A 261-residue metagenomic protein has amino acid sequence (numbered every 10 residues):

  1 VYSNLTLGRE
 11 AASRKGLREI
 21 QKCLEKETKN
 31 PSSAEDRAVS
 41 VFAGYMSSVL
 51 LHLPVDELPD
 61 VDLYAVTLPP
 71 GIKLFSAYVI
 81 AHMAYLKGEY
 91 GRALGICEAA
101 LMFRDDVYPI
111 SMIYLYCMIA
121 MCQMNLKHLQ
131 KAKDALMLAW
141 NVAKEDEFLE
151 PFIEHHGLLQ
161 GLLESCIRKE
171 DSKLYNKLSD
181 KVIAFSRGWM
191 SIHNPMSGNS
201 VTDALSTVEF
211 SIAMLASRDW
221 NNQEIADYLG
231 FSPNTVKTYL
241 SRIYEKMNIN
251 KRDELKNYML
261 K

Functional and structural regions predicted by a protein language model:
V1-L94, L101: Extended non-membrane alpha-helical scaffolds
E19-K22, K26, A99, L138 (+2 more regions): The canonical alpha-helical register within tetratricopeptide repeats
Q21, Y78, C117, E209-F210 (+1 more regions): Residue-level signal for cytosolic alpha-helical hairpin/rod architecture
S40, I119, G157-L162, T238 (+1 more regions): Short alpha-helical linear motifs
K73-A99, F103-R104, P109-M112, Y116-T207 (+1 more regions): Linker/hinge segments immediately adjacent to helix-turn-helix/homeobox DNA-binding domains
I192-S241, E245-N250, K256-K261: Helix-turn-helix DNA-binding segment
